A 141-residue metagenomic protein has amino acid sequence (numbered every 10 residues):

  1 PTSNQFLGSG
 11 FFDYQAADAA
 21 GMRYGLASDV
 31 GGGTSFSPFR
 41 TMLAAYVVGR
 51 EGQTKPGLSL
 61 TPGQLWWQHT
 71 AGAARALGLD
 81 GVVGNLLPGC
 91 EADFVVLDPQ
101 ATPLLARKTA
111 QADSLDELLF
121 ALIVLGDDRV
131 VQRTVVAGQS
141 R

Functional and structural regions predicted by a protein language model:
P1-T2: Short, basic, glycine/proline-bearing loop/turn elements
L7-G8: Helical hairpin unit composed of two closely spaced alpha helices linked by a short loop
F11: Short glycine/threonine-rich catalytic loop with a Thr-x-Gly-x-Asp
Q15-L104: His/Asp/Glu-enriched, well-ordered alpha-helical/loop segment that forms or immediately abuts the divalent-metal
E91-R141: C-terminal cap of metal-dependent C-N hydrolases
